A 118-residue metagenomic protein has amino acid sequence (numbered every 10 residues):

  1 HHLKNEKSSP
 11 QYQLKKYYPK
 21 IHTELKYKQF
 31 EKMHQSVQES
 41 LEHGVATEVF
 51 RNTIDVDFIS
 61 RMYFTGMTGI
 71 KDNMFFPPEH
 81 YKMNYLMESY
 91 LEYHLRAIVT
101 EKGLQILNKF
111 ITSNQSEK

Functional and structural regions predicted by a protein language model:
H1-H2, Q11-K15, Y93-I98: Helix-loop "lid/cap" segments that line or gate small-molecule binding pockets
H2-E6, K102-G103: Proline-centered turn/helix-capping motifs that create local helix->coil transitions or kinks
K4-I54, F58: Short secondary-structure transition hinges
E39-H43, T47, P77-K118: C-terminal peripheral helix-coil segments that are non-catalytic and often amphipathic
G69-N73: Structural signal for membrane-spanning alpha-helices in multi-pass inner-membrane proteins, emphasizing helix cores
